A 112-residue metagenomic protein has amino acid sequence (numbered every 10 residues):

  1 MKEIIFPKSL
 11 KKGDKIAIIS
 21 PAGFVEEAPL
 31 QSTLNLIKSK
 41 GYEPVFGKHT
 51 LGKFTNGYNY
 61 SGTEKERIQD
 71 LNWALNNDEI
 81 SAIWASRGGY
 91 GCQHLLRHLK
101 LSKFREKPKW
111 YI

Functional and structural regions predicted by a protein language model:
M1-E79: ATP/NTP phosphate-donor binding region
Q31-T33, R97-L101: Short, glycine/charged-enriched secondary-structure capping and boundary segments
P44-K48, W84-S86, Y111-I112: General beta-strand structural signal in soluble alpha/beta enzymes
Q69, W73-L99: Long, hydrophobic/aromatic-enriched structural stretches that serve as scaffold segments
L99-I112: Short, acidic/small-residue loops that bind anionic groups at enzyme active sites
